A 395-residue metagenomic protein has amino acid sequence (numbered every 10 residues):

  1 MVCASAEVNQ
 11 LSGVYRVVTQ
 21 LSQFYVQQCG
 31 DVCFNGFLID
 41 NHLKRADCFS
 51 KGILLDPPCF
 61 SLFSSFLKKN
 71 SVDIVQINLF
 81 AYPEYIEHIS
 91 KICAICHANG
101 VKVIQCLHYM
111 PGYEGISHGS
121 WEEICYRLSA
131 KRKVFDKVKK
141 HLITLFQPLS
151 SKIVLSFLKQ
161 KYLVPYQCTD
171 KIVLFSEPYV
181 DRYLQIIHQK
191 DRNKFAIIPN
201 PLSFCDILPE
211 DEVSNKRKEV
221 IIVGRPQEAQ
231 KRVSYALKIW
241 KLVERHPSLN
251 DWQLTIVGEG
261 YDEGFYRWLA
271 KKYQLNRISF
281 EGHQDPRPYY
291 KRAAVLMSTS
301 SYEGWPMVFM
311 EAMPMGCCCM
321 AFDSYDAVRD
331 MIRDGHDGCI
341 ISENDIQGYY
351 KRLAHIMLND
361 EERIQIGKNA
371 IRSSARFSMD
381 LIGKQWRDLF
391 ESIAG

Functional and structural regions predicted by a protein language model:
G13-Q20, K218, Q227-L242, Y261-G264: A conserved mid-protein helix/loop that constitutes part of the nucleotide-sugar donor-binding site
L149-K194: A short, active-site helix/loop in glycosyltransferases that binds the activated sugar's phosphate group
L184-Q185, N193-R217: Acidic anion/phosphate-binding donor-loop and adjacent secondary structure in glycosyltransferase catalytic cores
G264-H283: Nucleotide-activated donor-binding/catalytic signature segment of Leloir-type glycosyltransferases, i.e., the conserved
S301: Aromatic "clamp/platform" in nucleotide-sugar-dependent glycosyltransferases that forms part of the donor/acceptor
C318-F322: Short hydrophobic beta-strand element within catalytic cores of glycosyltransferases and related nucleotide-activated
D323, R333-G335, C339-I346, H355-E361: Conserved acidic donor-binding segment of nucleotide-sugar-dependent glycosyltransferases
G348, H355, E362-R376, Q385-D388: A short, well-ordered alpha-helix in the C-terminal region of glycosyltransferases
